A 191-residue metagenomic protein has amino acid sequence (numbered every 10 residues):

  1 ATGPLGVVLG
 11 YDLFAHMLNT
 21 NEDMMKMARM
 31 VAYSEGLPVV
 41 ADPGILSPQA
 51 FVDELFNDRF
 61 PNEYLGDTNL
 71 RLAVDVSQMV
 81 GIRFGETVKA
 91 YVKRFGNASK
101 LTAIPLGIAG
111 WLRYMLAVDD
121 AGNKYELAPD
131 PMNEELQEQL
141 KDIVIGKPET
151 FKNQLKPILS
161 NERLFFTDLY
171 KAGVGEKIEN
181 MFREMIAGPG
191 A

Functional and structural regions predicted by a protein language model:
A1-A191: Non-transmembrane, aqueous-exposed alpha-helical and coiled segments at domain scale
